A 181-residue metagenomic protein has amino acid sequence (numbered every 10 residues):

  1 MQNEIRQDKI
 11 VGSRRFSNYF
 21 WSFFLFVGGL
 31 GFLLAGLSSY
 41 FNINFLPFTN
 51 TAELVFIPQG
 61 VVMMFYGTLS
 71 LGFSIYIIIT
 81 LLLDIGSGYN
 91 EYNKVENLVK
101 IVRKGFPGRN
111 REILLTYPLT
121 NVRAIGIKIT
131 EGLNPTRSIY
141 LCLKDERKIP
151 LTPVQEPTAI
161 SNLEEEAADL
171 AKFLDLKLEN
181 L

Functional and structural regions predicted by a protein language model:
M1-R6: Short, charged cytosolic
Q7-Y89: Alpha-helical transmembrane spans
V27, G31-F32, N90-Y92, R137-L143 (+1 more regions): Short, structured motif recognition centered on aromatic/hydrophobic residues
Y40-F41, V99-K100, P107-N110, D145-P150 (+1 more regions): Short loop/beta submotifs within extracellular cysteine-rich repeat domains
F45-L46, L69, G105, E112-Y140: Intrinsic, low-complexity N-terminal interaction/targeting segments
I77-Y89, T120-L133, L178: Alpha-helical membrane-embedding segments and immediately adjacent membrane-interface amphipathic helices
I78-T116: Conserved beta-hairpin
I127-L181: A membrane-cytosol interface segment of integral membrane proteins
